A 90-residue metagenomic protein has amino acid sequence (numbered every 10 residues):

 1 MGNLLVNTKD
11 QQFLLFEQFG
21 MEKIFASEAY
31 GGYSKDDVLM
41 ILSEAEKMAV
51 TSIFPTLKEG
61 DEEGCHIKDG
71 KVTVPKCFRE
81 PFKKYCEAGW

Functional and structural regions predicted by a protein language model:
M1-W90: Amphipathic, small/basic residue-rich leader segments at the start of a protein or domain
